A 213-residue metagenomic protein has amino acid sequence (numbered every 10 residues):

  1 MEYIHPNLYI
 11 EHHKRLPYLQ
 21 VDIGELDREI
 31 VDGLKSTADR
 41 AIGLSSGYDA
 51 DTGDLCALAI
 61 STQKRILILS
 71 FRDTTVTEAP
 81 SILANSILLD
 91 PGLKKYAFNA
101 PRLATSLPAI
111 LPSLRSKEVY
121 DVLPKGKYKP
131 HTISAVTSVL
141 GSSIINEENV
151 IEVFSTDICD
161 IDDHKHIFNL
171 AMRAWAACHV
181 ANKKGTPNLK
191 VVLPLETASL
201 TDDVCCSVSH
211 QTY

Functional and structural regions predicted by a protein language model:
M1-I42, T74-T75, L170-A176, N182-Y213: N-terminal accessory regions of nucleic-acid-interacting proteins
Q20, D39-I42, Y48-K183: Conserved DEDDh/DEDDy metal-dependent 3′-5′ exonuclease domain
